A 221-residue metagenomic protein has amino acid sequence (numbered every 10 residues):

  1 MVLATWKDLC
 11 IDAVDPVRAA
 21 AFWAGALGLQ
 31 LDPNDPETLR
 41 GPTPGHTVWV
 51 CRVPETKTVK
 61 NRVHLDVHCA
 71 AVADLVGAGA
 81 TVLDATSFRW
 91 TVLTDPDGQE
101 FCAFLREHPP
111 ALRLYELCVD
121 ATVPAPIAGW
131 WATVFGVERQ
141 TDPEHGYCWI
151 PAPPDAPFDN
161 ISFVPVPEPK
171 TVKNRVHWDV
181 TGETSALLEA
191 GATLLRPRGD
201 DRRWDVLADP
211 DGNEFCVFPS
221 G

Functional and structural regions predicted by a protein language model:
M1-D35, R40-D84, T94-H145, I150-D201 (+1 more regions): Glyoxalase I/VOC metalloenzyme domain signal
S87-F88: Hydrophobic/aromatic-rich structural module bridging two neighboring secondary-structure elements via a short loop
